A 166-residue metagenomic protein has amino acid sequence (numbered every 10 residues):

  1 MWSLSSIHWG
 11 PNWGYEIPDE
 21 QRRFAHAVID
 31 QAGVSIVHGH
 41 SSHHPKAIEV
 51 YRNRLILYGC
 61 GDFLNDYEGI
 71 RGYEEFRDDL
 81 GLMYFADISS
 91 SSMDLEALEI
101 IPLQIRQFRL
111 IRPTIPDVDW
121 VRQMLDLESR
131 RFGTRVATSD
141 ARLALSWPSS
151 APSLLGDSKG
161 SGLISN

Functional and structural regions predicted by a protein language model:
M1-E16: Short acidic, glycine-rich surface-loop motifs adjacent to enzyme active sites
M1-S3, R52-I56, S90-E96: Beta-strand-turn-beta hairpins that frame and shape the catalytic cleft of phosphate-ester-processing enzymes
H8-N12, H43, G61-F63, L103: Active-site beta-loop-alpha junctions enriched in small/polar residues
W13, A32-G33, M93: Short helix-capping segments at alpha-helix termini
D19-Y84: Conserved beta-sheet core of the metallophosphoesterase superfamily
Y73-N166: A short C-terminal boundary segment appended to hydrolase-like catalytic domains
